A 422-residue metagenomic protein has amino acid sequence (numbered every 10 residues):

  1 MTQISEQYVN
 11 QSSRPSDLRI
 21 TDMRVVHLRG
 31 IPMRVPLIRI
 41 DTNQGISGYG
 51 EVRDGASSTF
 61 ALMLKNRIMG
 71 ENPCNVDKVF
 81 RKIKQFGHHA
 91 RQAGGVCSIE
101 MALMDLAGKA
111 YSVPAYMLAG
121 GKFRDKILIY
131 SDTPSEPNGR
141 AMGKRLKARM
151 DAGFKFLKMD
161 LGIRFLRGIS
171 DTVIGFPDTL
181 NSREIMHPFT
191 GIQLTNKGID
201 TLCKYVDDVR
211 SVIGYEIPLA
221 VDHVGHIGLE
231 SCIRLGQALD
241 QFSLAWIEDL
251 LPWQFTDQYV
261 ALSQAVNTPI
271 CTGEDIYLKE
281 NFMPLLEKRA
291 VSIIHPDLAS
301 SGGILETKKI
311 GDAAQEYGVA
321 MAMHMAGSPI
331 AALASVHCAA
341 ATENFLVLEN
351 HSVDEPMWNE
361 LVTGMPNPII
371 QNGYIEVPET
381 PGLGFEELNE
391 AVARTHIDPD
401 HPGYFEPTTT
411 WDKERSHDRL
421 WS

Functional and structural regions predicted by a protein language model:
T2-Y49, D354-L361, E414-S422: Structured beta-strand/loop patches that form or line metal/cofactor-binding pockets in enzymes
Q7-Y8, D41-P114, R415-W421: Metal- or metallocofactor-binding catalytic centers and their adjacent structured scaffolds across diverse enzyme
V9-I31, G108-K109, V113-K126, I375: N-terminal amphipathic alpha-helix/helix-capping segment at the start of soluble metabolic enzymes
V26, V52-R53, P381: Residue-level structural signal for beta-strand termini and adjacent loop
S58, L62, N66, E71 (+4 more regions): Shared catalytic-loop signature of beta/alpha-barrel
K126-Y130, P134-L262: Metal-dependent enolase-superfamily TIM-barrel catalytic cores that perform enediolate-based chemistry
L383-S422: Extended hydrophobic packing segments that form well-structured cores
